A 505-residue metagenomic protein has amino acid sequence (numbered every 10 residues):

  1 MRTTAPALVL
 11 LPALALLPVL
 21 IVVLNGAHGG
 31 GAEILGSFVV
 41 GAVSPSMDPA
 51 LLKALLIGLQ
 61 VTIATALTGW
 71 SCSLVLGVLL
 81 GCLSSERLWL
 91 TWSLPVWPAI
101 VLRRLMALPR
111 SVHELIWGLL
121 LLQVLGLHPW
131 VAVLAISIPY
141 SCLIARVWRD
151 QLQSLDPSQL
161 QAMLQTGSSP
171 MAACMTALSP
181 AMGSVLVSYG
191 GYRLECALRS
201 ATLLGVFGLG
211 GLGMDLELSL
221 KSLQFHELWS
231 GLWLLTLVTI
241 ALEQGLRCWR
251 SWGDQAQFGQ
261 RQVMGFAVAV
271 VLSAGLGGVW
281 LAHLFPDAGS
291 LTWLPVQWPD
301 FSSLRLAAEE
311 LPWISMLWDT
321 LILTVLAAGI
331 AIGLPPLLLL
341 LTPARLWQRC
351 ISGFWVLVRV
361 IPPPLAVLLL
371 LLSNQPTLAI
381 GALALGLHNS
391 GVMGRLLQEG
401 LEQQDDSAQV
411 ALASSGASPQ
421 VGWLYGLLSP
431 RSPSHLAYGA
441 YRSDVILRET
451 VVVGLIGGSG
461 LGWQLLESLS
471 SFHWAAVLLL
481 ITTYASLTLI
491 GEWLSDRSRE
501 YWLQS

Functional and structural regions predicted by a protein language model:
M1-S71, V75-L79, L83-W97, R103 (+2 more regions): N-terminal, non-cleaved signal-anchor transmembrane helix
S37-S44, I57, I100-R110, D150-Q165 (+9 more regions): Short amphipathic alpha-helical coupling elements at transmembrane boundaries
G58-W70, L105, P109-L115, A145 (+16 more regions): Loop-to-transmembrane-helix entry motif
L59, I63, L67, R104 (+19 more regions): Residue-level signature of the transmembrane alpha-helical core of multi-pass small-molecule transporters
A66, W70-V78, C82, E86 (+16 more regions): Hydrophobic positions within alpha-helical transmembrane segments of bacterial inner-membrane proteins
P98, L102-Y140, W355-G386: Generic hydrophobic transmembrane alpha-helix motif, especially the helices
L127-R193, S200, Q244, P376-L427 (+2 more regions): Membrane-cytosol interface at the C-terminal ends of specific transmembrane alpha-helices in multi-pass membrane
L212-W249, L461-R497: Hydrophobic alpha-helical transmembrane segments of polytopic membrane proteins
